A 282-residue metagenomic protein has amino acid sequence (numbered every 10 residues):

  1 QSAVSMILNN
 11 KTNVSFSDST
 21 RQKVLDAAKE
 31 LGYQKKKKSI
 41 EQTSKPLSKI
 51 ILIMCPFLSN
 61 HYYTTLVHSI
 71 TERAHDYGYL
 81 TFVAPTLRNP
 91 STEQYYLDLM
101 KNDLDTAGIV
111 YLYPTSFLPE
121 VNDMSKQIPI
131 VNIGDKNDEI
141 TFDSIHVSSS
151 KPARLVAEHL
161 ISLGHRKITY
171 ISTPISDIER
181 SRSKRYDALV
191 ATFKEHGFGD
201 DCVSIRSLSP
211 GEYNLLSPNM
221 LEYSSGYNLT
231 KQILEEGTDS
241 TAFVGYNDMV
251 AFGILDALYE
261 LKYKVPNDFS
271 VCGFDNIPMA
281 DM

Functional and structural regions predicted by a protein language model:
L8, A28: DNA major-groove recognition helix of helix-turn-helix
N10-N13, F57-N60, L87, P174-R180: Short histidine/acidic/glycine/proline-rich micro-motifs that form metal- and phosphate-coordinating active-site loops
V24: Short conserved active-site loop signatures built around small residues
K29-K35, E72-L80, Y95-N102, G108 (+2 more regions): Bacterial carbohydrate/catabolite-sensing allosteric modules
K29-Y62, Y77: N-terminal helix-turn-helix/winged-helix DNA-binding helices and compositionally similar short basic alpha-helical
L87-P90, L112-F117, M249: Short beta->alpha connector loops
